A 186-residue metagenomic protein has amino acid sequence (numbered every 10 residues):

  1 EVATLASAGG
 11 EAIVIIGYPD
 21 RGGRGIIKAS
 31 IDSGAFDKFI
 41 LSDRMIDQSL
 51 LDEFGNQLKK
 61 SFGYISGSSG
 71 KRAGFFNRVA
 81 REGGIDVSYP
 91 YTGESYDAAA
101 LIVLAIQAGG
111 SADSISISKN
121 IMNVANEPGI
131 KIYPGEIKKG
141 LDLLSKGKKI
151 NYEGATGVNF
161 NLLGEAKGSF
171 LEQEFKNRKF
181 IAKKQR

Functional and structural regions predicted by a protein language model:
E1-R186: Extracytosolic ligand-binding ectodomains
